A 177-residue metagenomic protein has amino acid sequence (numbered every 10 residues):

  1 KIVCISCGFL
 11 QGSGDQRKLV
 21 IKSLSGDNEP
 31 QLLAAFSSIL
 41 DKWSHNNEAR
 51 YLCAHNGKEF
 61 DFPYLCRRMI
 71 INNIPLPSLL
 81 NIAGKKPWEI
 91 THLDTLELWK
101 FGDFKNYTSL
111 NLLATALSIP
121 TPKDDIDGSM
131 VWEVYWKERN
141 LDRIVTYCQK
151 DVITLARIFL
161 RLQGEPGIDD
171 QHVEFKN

Functional and structural regions predicted by a protein language model:
K1-K18, K22, N46-T146, K150-I153 (+1 more regions): Metal-dependent phosphoesterase core characteristic of DEDDh/y 3'-5' exonuclease domains
K18-L32: Glycine-rich phosphate-binding "P-loop"
P30-E48: Short, basic/hydrophobic alpha-helical segments
F175-N177: Acidic catalytic cores of enzymes that act on phosphate-bearing nucleotides/polynucleotides
